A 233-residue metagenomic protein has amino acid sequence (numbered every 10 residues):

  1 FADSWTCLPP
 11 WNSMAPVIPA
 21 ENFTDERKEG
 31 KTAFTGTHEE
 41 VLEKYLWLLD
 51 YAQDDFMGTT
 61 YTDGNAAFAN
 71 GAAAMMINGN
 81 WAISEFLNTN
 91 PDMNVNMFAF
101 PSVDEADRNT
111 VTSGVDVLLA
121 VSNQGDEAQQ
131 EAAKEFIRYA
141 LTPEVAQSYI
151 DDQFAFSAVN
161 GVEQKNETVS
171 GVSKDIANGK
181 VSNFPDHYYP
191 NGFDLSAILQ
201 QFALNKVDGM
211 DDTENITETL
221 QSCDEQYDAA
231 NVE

Functional and structural regions predicted by a protein language model:
F1-G30, A73: Extracytoplasmic/periplasmic solute-binding protein
V17, E21, D50-Y51, G125-A133: Short helix-loop capping/hinge motifs at secondary-structure junctions, enriched in acidic/polar residues
K28-M57: Glycine-centered hinge/linker elements that transmit conformational signals in sensory and ligand-binding systems
F56-A69: Short helix-initiation/N-cap motifs at beta->coil->alpha
Y61, N78-I83, V115-V117: Beta->alpha turn/N-cap motifs
A74-G79, N96: Paired acidic/hydrophobic, glycine-rich loop segments that form the ligand-binding mouth/hinge of periplasmic-binding
N88-D152: Extracytoplasmic/periplasmic substrate-recognition and gating elements
Q147, N178-E233: Conserved C-terminal helix/tail region of periplasmic/extracytoplasmic solute-binding proteins
